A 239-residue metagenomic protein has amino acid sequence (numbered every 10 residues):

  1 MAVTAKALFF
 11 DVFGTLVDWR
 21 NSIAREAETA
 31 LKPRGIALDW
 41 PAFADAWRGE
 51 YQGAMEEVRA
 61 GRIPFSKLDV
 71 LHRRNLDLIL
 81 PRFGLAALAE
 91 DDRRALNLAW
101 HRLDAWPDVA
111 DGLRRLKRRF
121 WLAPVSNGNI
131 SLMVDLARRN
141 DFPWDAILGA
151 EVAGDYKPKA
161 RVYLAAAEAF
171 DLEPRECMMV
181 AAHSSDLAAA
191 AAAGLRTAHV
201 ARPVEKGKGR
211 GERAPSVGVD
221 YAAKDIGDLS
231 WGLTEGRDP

Functional and structural regions predicted by a protein language model:
M1-A5, A110, R114, V125-P239: Asp-based, Mg2+/Mn2+-dependent phosphohydrolase catalytic module
V3-P107: N-terminal helical cap/lid subdomain that shapes the substrate entry/recognition surface in HAD-like hydrolases
R48, H101, R114-K117, T234: Alpha-helix boundary recognition
E50, R118-R119, A150: Structured helix-beta-strand junction loops
P64-F65, W100-H101, L122, E151-V152 (+1 more regions): A generic structural signal for short
R119-F120, G194: Glycine-centered short loops/turns at secondary-structure junctions
